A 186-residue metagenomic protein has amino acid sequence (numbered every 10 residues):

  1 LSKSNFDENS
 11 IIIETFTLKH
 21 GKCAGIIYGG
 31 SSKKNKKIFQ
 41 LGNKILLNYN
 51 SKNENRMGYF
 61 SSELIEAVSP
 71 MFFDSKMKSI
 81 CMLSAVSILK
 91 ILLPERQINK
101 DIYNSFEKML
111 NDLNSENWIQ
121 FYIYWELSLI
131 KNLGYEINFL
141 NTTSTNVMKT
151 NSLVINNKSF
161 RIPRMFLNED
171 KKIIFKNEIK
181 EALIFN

Functional and structural regions predicted by a protein language model:
L1-I11, F16-N186: Non-catalytic alpha-helical scaffolds and adjoining flexible linkers that form interface surfaces for assembly
